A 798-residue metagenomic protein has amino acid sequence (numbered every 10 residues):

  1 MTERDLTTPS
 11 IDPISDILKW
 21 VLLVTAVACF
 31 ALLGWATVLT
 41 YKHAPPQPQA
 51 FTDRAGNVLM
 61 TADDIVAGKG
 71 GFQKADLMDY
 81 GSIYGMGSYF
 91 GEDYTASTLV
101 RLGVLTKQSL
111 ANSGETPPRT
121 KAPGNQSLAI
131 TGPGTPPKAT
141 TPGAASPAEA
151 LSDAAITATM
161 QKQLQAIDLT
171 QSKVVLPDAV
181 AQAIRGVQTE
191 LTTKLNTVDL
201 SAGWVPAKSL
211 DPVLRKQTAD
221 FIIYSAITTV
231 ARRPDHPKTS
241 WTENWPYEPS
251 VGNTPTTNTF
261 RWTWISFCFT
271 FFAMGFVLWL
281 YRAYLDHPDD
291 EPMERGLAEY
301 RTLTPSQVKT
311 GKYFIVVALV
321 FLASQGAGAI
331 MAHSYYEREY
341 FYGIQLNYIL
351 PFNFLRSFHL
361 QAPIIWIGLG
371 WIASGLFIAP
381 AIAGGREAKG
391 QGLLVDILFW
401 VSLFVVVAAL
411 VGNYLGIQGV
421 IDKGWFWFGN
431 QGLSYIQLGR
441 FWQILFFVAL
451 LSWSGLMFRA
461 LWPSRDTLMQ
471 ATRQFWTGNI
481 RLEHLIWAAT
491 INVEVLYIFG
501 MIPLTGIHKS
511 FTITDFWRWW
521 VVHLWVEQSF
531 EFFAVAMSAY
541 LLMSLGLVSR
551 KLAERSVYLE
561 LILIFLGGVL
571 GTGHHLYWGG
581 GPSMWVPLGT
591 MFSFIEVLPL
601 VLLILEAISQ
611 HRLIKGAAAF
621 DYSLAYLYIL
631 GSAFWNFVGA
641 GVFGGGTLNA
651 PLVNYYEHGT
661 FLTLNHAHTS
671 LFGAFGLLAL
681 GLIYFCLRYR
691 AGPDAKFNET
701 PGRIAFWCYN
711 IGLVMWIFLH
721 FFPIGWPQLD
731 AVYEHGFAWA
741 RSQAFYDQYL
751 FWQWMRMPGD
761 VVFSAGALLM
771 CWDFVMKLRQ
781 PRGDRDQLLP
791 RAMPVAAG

Functional and structural regions predicted by a protein language model:
T2-P13, H287-T310, D466-I480, L613-D621 (+2 more regions): Membrane-interfacial, low-structure loops and terminal tails that flank and connect transmembrane helices in multi-pass
T2-T61: Post-cleavage N-terminal segment of exported redox proteins
K19-L39, G68, F72, Y80 (+15 more regions): Hydrophobic cores of alpha-helical transmembrane segments in multi-pass integral membrane proteins
K42-T259: Soluble extramembrane regions of membrane proteins in the secretory/endomembrane system
D53-G56, F341-F354, Y656-G659: Perimembrane loop-to-helix junctions flanking transmembrane segments
L77-I83, S88-P117, G143-A158, K162 (+2 more regions): Hydrophobic or amphipathic alpha-helical targeting/insertion segments
F341-N347, I421-G432, T512-T514, R518 (+2 more regions): Membrane-interfacial helical/loop segments at transmembrane boundaries in membrane proteins
F428-G439, I513-V522, G581-F592, G659-L664: Non-cytosolic membrane-interface motifs at loop->transmembrane helix junctions
